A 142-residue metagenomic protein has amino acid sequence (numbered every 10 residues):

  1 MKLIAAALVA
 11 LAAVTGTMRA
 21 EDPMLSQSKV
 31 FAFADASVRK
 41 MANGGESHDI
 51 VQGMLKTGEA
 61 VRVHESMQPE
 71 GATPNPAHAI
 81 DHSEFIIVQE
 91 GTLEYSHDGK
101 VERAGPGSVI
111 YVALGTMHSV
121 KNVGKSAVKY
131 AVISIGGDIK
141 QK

Functional and structural regions predicted by a protein language model:
A5-T15: Bacterial N-terminal signal peptides
G16-A60, P69, Q141-K142: A short, N-terminal "cap"/entry segment at the start of jelly-roll beta-barrel domains of the cupin/DSBH fold
D49, R62-I80, L114: Conserved short histidine dyad/triad with adjacent acidic residue
G58, L114-I139: Ligand-binding loop in jelly-roll beta-barrel domains
M67-Q68, H78-Y95: Short, conserved beta-strand element in jelly-roll/cupin
K100-L114: Short acidic-glycine-tyrosine-enriched beta hairpin
